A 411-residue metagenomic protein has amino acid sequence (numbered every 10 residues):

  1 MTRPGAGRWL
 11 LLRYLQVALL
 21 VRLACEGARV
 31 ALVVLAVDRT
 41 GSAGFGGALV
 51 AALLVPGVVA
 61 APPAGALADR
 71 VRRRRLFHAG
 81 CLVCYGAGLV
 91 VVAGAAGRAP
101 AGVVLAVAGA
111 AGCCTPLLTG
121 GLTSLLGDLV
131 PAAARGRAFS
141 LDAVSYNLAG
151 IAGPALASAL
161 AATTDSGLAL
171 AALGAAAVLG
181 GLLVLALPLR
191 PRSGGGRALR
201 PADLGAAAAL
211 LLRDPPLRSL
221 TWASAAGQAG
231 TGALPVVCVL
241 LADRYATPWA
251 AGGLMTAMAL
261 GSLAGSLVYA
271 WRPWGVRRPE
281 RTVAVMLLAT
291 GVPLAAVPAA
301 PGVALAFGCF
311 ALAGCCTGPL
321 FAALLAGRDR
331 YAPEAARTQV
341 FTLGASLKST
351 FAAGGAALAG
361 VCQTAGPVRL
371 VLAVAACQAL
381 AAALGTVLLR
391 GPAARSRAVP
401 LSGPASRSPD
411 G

Functional and structural regions predicted by a protein language model:
M1-L12, L189-A223, L401-G411: Juxtamembrane intracellular "pre-TM" segments in multi-pass secondary transporters
T2-V58, A209-M258: Helix-loop boundary and gating motifs at the non-cytosolic
R13, V17-R29, L53-A66, C81-L82 (+5 more regions): Substrate-agnostic recognition of the 12-TM MFS/MFS-like secondary transporter fold
V33-R39, A152-L173, L240-R244, A353-V374: Transmembrane alpha-helix termini and helix-breaking/packing motifs in multi-pass membrane transporters
V58-A95: Conserved MFS/SLC helix-loop-helix module at the cytosolic interface between two early adjacent transmembrane helices
V59, P63, H78, C84 (+1 more regions): C-terminal transmembrane bundle of multi-pass solute transporters/carriers
D128, A176-L199, V387-A398: Helix-loop junctions on the cytosolic side of multi-pass membrane transporters, especially the intracellular loop
L168-A186, V371-V387: Symmetry-related core transmembrane helices of the 12-TM Major Facilitator Superfamily/SLC fold
